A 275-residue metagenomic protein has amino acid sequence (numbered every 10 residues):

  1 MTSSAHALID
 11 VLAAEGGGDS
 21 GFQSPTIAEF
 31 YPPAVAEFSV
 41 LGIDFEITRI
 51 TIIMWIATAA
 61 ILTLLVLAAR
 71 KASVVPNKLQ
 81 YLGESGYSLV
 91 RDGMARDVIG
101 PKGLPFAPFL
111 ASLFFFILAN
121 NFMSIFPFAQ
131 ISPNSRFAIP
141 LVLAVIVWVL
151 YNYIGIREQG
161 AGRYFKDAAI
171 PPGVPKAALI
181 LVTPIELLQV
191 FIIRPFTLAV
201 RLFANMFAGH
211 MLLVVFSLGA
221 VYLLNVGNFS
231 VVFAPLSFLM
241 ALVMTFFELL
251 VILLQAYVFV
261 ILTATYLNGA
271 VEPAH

Functional and structural regions predicted by a protein language model:
T2-H275: Selective transmembrane helix interface/packing segments
